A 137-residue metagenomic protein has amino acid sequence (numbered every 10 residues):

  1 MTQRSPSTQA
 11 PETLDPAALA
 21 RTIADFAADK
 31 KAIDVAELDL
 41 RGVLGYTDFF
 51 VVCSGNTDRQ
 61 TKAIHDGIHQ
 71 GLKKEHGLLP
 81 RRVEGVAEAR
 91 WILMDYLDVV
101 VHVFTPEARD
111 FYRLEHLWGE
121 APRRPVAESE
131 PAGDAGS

Functional and structural regions predicted by a protein language model:
M1-E37, R41-G42, N56-A63, G85-V86 (+2 more regions): Long, contiguous binding/interaction regions
G45-D48: P-loop NTPase catalytic core of nucleic-acid-dependent motor ATPases
I64-H69: Short amphipathic alpha-helices in soluble, non-transmembrane regions that often serve as interface/regulatory elements
G71-V100: Mid-chain, well-packed structural core segment of small domains
